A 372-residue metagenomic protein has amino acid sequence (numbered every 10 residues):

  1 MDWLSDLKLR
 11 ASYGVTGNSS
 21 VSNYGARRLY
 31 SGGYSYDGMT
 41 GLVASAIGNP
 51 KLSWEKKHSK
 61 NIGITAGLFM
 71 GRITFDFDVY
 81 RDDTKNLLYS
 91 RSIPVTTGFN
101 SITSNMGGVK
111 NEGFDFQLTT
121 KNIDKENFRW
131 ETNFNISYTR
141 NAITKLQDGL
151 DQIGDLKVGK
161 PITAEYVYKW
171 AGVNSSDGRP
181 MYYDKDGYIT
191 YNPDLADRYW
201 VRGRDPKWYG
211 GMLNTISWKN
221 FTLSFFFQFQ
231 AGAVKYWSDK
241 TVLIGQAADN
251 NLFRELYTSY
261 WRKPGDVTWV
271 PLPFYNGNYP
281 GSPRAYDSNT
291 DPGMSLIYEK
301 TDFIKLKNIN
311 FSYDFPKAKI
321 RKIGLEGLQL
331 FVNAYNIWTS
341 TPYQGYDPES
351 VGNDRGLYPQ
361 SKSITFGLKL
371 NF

Functional and structural regions predicted by a protein language model:
M1-V167, K219, G293, Y298-F372: Extracellular/periplasmic, surface-exposed regions of secreted and cell-surface proteins
S35-T40, L88-S92, D186-N192, Y279-S288: Active-site-adjacent bridging/hinge elements
G63, A196-D197, Y209-M212: Short, hydrophobic/aromatic alpha-helical segments in well-folded domains
Y80-K85, P94-T96, F229-A233, K240-I244: Active/binding-pocket-proximal capping segment
S104, K121-R204, K235, D239-N276: Conserved small-residue
G203-S238: Glycine-rich, aromatic-lined ligand/substrate-binding cores of catalytic and carbohydrate-binding domains
Q230-Q329: Extracytoplasmic gating/loop element in the C-terminal half of outer-membrane beta-barrel translocons and assembly
